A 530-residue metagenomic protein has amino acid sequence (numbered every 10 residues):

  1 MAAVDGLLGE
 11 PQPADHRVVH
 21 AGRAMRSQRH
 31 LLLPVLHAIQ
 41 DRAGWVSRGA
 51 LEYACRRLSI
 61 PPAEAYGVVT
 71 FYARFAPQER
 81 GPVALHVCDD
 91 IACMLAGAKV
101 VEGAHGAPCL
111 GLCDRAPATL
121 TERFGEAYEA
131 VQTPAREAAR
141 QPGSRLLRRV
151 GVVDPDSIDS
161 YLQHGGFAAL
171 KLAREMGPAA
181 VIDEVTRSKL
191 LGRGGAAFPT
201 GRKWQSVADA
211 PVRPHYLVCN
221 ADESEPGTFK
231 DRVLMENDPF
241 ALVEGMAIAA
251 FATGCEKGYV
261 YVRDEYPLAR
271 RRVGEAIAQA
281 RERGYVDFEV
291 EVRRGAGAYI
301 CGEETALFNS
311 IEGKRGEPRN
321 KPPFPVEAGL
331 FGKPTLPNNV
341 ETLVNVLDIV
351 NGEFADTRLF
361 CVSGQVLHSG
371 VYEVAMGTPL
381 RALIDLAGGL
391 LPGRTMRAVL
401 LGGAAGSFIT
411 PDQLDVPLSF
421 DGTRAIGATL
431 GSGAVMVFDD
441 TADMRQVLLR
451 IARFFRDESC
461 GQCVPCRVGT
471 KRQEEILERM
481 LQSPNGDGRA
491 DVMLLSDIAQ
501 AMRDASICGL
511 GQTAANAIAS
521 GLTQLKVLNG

Functional and structural regions predicted by a protein language model:
M1-L85, D89-R136, A168-R187, V207 (+7 more regions): Ferredoxin-type iron-sulfur electron-transfer modules in oxidoreductases and energy-metabolism complexes
Y72-A73, D238-A252: Histidine-anchored nucleotide/phosphate-binding helix
Q132-V185, N338-V350: Flexible inter-domain linker/hinge segments
I158-A168, C219-D231, P325-F331, C361-V366: Gly-rich Lys/Arg/Thr-decorated short loops/hinges at beta-loop-alpha junctions or inter-strand turns that position
K203, G258, A387-G403: Short loop-to-beta-strand transition segments
G245-A249, A375-G393: Short amphipathic, charge-patterned alpha-helical segments
Y266, R270-M376, G388-L391: Hydrophobic alpha-helical positions that pack around
P267, G364, R394-P417: Short acidic beta-strand-loop surface patches of small beta-rich interaction domains
